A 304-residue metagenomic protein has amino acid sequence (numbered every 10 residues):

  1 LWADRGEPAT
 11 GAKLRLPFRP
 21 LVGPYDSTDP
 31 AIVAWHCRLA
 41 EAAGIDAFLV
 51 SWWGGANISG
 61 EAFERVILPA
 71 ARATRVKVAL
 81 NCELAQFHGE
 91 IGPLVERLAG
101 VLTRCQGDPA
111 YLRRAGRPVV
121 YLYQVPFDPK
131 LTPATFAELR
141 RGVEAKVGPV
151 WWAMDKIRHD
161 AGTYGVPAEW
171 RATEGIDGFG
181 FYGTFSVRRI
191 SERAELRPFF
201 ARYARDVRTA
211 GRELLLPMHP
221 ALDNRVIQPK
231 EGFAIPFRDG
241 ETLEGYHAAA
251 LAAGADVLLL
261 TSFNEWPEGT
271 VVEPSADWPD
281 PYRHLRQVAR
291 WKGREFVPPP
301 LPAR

Functional and structural regions predicted by a protein language model:
L1-R304: Glycan-processing catalytic domains of CAZymes
